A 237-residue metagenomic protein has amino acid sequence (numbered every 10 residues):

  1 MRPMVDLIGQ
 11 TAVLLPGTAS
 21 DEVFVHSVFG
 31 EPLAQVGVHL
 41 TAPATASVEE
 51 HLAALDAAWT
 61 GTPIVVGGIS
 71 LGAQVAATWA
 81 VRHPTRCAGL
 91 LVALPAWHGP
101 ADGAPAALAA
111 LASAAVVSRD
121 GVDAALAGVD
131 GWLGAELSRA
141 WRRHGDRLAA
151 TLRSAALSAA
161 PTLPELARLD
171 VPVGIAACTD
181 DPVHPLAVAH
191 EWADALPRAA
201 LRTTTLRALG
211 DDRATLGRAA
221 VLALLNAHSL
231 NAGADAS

Functional and structural regions predicted by a protein language model:
M1-V48: Conserved HGGG/HGGXW glycine-rich cap/lid loop of the alpha/beta-hydrolase fold
A34, A46-I64: Conserved acidic catalytic loop of the alpha/beta-hydrolase fold
G68-A76: Gly/Ala-rich beta-loop-alpha elbow adjacent to hydrolase catalytic centers
L94-A140, R147-A149, R153: Helix-rich cap/lid subdomain of alpha/beta-hydrolase
R147-E165, V171: Active-site nucleophile elbow and catalytic-triad environment of alpha/beta-hydrolase enzymes
L169, I175-A177: Short beta-strand/loop motif that positions the catalytic acidic residue of the alpha/beta-hydrolase fold
P182-V188: Conserved alpha/beta-hydrolase "acid-adjacent" motif
A199-S237: Catalytic active-site module of serine/aspartate enzymes centered on a nucleophile-bearing elbow/loop
